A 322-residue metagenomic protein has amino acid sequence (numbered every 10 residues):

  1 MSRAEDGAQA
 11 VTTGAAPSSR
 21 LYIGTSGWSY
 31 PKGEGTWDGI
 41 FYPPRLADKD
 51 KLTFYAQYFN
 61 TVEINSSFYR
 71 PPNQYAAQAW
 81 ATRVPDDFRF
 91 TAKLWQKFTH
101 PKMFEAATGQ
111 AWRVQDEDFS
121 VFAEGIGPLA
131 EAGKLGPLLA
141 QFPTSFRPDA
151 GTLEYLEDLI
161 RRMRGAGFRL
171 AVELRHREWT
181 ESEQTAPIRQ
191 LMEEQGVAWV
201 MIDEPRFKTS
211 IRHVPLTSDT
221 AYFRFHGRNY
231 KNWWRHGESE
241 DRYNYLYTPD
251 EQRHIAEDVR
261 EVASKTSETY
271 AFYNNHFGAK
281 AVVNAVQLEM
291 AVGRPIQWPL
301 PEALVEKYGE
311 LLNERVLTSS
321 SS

Functional and structural regions predicted by a protein language model:
M1-S322: Residues lining hydrophobic/aromatic ligand-binding pockets adjacent to catalytic sites
